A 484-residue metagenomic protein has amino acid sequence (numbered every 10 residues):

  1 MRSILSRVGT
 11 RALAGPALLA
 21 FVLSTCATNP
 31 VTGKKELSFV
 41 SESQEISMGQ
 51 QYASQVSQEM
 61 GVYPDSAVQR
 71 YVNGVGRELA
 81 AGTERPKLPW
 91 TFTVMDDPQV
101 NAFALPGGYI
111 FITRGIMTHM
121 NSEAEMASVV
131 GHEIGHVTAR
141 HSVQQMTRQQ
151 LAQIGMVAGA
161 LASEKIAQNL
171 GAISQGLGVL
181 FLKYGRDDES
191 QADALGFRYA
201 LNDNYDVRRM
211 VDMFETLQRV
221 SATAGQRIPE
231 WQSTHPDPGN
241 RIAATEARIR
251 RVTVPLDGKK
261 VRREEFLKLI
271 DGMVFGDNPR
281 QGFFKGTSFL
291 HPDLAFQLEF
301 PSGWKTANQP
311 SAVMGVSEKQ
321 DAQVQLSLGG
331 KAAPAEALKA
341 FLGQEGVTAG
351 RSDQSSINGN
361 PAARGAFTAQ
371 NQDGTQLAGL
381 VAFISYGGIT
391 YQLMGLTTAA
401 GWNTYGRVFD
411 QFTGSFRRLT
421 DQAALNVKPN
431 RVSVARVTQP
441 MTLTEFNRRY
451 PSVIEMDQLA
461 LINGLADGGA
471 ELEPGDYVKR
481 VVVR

Functional and structural regions predicted by a protein language model:
R2-P16: Bacterial N-terminal signal peptides that target proteins for export
G15, C26-P292, Q297-F300, P310-A312 (+3 more regions): A Zn2+-metalloprotease active-site environment signal
A127, V252, L393-R431: Surface-exposed amphipathic alpha-helical segments
F289, F296-N308, F412-T420: Short conserved aromatic/hydrophobic patches within beta-strands of well-structured domains
T306-G401, R407: Conserved polar/disulfide-associated segments of primarily extracytoplasmic proteins
A424-V453: Primarily a LysM-type cell-wall glycan-binding module
M456-R484: Extracellular LysM carbohydrate-binding repeats and other cell-envelope/extracellular binding modules
